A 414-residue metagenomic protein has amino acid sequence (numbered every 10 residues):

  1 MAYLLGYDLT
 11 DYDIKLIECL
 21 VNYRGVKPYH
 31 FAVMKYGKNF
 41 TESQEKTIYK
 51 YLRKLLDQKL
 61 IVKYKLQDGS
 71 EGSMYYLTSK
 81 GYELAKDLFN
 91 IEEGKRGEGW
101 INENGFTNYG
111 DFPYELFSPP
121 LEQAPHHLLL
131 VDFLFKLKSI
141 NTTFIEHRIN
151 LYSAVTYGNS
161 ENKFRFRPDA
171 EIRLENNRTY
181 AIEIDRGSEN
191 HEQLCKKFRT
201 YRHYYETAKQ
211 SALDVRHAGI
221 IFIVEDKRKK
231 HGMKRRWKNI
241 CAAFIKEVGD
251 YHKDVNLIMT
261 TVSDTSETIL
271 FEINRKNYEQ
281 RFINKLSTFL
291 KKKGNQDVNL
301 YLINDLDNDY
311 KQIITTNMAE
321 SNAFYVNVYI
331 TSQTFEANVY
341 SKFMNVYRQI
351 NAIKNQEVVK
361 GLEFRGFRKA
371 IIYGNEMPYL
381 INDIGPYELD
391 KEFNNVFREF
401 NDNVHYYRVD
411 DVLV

Functional and structural regions predicted by a protein language model:
M1-S118, H127, I140-Y152, R167 (+1 more regions): Nuclease-adjacent, charged terminal/linker segments that flank catalytic cores
H30, D132-K136, T200, Y204 (+2 more regions): Amphipathic alpha-helical segments that form well-ordered structural scaffolds and often line/cohere around active
E103-E115, L174-E183, R216-I221, V326: Glycine-rich, often proline-containing surface loops adjacent to acidic residues and nearby aromatics that form
G110-T143, H252-L302: Solvent-exposed, charged helical/coil patches that constitute nucleic-acid or partner-interaction surfaces
F133, P168-G187, Y201, L302-V358: Conserved catalytic cores of phosphodiester-cleaving nucleases, focusing on short active-site segments
F135-S139, T143-T179, N190, K285-A323: Active-site metal-binding core of divalent-cation-utilizing nuclease and nuclease-like domains
R186-N239, S332-L389: Catalytic cores of nucleic-acid endonucleases
I223-K293, E363-V414: Domain-level recognition of nuclease-like catalytic cores that cleave nucleotide substrates
